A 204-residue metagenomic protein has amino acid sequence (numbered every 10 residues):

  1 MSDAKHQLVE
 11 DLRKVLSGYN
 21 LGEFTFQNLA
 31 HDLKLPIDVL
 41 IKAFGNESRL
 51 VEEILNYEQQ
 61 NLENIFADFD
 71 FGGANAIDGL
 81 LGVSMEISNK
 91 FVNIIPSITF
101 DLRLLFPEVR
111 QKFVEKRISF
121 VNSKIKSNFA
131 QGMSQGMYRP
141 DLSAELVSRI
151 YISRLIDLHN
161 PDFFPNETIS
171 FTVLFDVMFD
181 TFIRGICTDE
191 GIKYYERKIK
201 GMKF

Functional and structural regions predicted by a protein language model:
A4-R13, L29, I54-E58, L62 (+1 more regions): Generic hydrophobic, amphipathic alpha-helix propensity
Q7, V15-R49, E53: Helix-turn-helix
E53, A67-S97, S148-Y151: Hydrophobic alpha-helical connector segments
N61, K90-I98, G132, L158 (+1 more regions): A short secondary-structure junction motif
F69, I98-L102, L158, D162-P165: Secondary-structure edge/capping motif, primarily at the C-terminal ends of alpha-helices and the immediately following
L81, K126, A130, A144-I152 (+2 more regions): Short, well-structured alpha-helical segments
V92-K126, S134-M137, L146: Short secondary-structure transition hinges
S127-Q131, P165-F204: C-terminal peripheral helix-coil segments that are non-catalytic and often amphipathic
